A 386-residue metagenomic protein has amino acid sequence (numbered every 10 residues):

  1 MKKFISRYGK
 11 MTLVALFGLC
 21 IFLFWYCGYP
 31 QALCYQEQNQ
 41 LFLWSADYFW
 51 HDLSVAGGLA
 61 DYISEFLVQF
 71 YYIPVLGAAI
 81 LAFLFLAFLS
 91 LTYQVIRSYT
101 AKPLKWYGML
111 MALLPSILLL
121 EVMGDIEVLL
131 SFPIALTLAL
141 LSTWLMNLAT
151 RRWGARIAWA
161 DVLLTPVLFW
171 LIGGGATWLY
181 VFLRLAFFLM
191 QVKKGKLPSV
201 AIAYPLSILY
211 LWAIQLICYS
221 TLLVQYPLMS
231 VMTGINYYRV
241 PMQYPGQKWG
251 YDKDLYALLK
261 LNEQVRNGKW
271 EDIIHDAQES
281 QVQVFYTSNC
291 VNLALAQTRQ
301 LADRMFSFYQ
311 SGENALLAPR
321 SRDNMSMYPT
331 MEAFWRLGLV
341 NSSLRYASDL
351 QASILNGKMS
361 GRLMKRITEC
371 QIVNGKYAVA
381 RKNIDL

Functional and structural regions predicted by a protein language model:
M1-I21: Start-transfer (signal-anchor) and selected internal transmembrane alpha helices of multi-pass inner/ER membrane
K3-F4, Y93-W106, A149-I157, M190-A201: Membrane-interface helix-boundary motifs at transmembrane edges
P30-F70, I117-L130, W212-M242: Membrane-interfacial interhelical loops
Y35, L53, G57, L81 (+3 more regions): Membrane-interface micro-motifs in multi-pass membrane enzymes
Y71-L86: Loop-to-helix entry region of an early transmembrane alpha helix in multi-pass inner-membrane enzymes
L84, F88-I96, L138-T150, A186-Q191: Transmembrane alpha-helical segments
I126-L130, L148-K194, I208-Y219: Transmembrane helices and adjacent periplasmic/lumenal helix-loop junctions of polyprenol-phosphate-dependent
Y244-L386: Soluble catalytic regions of membrane-associated enzymes that act on cell-envelope and secretory-pathway components
